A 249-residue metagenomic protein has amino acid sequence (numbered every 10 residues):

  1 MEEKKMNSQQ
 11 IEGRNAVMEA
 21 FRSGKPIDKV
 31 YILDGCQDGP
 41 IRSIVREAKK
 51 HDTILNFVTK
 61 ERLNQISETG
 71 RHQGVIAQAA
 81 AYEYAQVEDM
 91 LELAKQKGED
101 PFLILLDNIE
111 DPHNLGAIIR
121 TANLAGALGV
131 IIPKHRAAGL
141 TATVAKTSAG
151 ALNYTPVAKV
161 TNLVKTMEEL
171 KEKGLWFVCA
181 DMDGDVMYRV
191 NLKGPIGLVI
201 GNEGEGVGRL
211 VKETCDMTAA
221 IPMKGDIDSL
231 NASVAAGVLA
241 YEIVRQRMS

Functional and structural regions predicted by a protein language model:
M1-L93: N-terminal positively charged helical leader segments and presequences
M18, K146-A151, R209-S249: Structured adenosyl-cofactor binding patch, chiefly the S-adenosyl-L-methionine
E19-P26, R42, E92-D185, R189: RNA substrate-binding interface of SAM-dependent RNA methyltransferases
K49, M167-K171, V244: Surface-exposed amphipathic alpha-helices with a cationic face
T59, A80, D107, P133-K134 (+5 more regions): Short beta->alpha connector loops at strand-helix junctions that form conserved, small/polar/Pro-enriched
H113-A117, V207, A236: Short glycine/serine/threonine-rich phosphate/pyrophosphate-binding segments that cradle anionic phosphate groups
V178-N231: Active-site/ligand-binding-proximal alpha/beta "capping" segment
